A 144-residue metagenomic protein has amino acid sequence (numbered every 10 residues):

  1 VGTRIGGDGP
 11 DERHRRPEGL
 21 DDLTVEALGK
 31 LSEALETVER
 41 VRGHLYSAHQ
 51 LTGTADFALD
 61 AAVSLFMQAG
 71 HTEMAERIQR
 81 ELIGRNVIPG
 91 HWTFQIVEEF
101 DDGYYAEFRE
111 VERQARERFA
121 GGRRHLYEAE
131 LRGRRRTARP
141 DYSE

Functional and structural regions predicted by a protein language model:
G2-Q68, T72-E144: C-terminal-biased regions
